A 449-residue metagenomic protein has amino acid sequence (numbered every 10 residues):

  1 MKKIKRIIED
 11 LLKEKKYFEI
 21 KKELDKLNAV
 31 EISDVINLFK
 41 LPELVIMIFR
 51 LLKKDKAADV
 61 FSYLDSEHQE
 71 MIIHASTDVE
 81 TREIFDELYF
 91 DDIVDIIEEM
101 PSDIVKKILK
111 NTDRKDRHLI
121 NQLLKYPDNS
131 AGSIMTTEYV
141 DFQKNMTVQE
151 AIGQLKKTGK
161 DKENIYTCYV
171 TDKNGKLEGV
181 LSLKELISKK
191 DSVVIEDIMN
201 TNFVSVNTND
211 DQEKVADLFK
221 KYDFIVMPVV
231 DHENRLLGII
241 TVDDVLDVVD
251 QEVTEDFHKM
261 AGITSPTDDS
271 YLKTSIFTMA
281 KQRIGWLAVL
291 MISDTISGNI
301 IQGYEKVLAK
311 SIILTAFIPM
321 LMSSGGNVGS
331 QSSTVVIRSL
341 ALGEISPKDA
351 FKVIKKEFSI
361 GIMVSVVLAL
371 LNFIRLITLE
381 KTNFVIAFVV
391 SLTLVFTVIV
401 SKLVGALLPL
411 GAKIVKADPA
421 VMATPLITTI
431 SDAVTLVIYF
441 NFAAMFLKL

Functional and structural regions predicted by a protein language model:
M1-P266: Hydrophobic packing positions in regular secondary-structure scaffolds
V105, V242, T254, S333 (+2 more regions): Alpha-helical transmembrane segments and their lipid-water interface positions in multi-pass membrane proteins
H118, D244-M279, S330-V353, A412-K416: Non-transmembrane, extramembrane segments of multi-pass ion/lipid transporters
Y271-L287, P347-V366, V390-S391: Soluble-to-membrane junctions at the N-terminal ends of transmembrane alpha-helices in multi-pass ion-transporting
W286-D294, F317, L321, G325 (+14 more regions): Alpha-helical transmembrane segments in multi-pass membrane proteins
M291-L308, L371-K381: Juxtamembrane "helix exit" motif at the C-terminal ends of alpha-helical transmembrane segments in multi-pass membrane
G303-I318, E380-L392: Membrane-water interface of transmembrane alpha-helices in multipass transporters/channels
G411-S431: Interfacial loop-to-transmembrane junctions
